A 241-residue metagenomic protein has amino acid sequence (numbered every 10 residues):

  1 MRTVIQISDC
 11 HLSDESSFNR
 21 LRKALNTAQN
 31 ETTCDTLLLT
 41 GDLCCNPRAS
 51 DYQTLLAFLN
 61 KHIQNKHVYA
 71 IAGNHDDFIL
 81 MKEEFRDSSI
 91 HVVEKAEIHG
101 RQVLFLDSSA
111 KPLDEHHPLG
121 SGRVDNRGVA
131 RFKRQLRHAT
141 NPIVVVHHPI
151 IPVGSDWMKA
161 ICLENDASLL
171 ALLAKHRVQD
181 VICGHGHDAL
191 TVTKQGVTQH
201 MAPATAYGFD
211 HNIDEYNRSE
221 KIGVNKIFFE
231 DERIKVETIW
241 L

Functional and structural regions predicted by a protein language model:
M1-F58: N-terminal active-site segment of His-dependent metallophosphoesterases
R2-H11, G100-P112, I143-V145, V197-A204 (+1 more regions): Active-site-proximal beta-strand elements of phosphoester/diester hydrolases
D9, A28, L37, D42 (+8 more regions): Divalent metal-coordination and catalytic microenvironments
L12-S16, C45-S50, N74-M81, K111-H116 (+3 more regions): Active-site environment of divalent metal-dependent phosphoester hydrolases
F18-N19, K23, A171-K175, L190-L241: Binuclear metal-dependent phosphoesterase catalytic core
N19-R22, D51-L56, S88-S89, V124-R127 (+1 more regions): Charged helix-capping and loop-helix junction motifs
T27-T36, H67, P118-H200, I234-K235: His/acidic metal-ligating clusters that form di-metal
Y69-A70, F78-E94: Glycine/small-residue-rich loop that forms an oxyanion/phosphate-binding "nest" at active or ligand-binding sites
